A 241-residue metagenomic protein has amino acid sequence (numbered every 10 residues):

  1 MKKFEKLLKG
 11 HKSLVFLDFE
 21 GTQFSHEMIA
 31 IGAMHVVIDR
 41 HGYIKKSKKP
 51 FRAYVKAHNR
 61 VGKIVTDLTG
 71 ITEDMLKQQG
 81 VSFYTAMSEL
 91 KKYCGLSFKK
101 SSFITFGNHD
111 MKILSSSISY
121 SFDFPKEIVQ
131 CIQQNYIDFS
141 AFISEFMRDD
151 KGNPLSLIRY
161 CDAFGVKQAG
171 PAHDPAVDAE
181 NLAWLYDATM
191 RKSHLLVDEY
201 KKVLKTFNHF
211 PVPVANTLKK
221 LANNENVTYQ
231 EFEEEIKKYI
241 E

Functional and structural regions predicted by a protein language model:
M1, V61, F83-A86: Amphipathic coiled-coil/heptad-repeat helices and related helical stalk/stem segments that mediate oligomerization
M1-I44, V227-Y239: Entry/capping segment at the start of metal-dependent catalytic domains with acidic active-site entry clusters
E5, K91-C94: Short amphipathic alpha-helical segments and helix-helix/interface helices
H26-A30, M34-T69, C94-N226: Metal-dependent phosphoesterase core characteristic of DEDDh/y 3'-5' exonuclease domains
L68-L90: Metal-dependent phosphoesterase signature
M87, P211-V214, I236: Prokaryotic Sec-type signal peptides and long signal-anchor helices with extended Leu/Ile/Val-rich h-regions
